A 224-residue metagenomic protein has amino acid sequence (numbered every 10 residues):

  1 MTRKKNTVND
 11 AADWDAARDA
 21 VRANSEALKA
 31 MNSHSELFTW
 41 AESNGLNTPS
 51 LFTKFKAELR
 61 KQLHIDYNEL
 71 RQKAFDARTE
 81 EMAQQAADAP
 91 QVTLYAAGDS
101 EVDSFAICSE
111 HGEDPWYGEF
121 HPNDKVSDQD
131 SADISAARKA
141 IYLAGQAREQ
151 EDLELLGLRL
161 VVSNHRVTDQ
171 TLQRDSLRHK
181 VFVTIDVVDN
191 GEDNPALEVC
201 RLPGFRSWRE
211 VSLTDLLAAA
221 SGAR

Functional and structural regions predicted by a protein language model:
T2-D10, D19, E36-T39, E101 (+1 more regions): RNase H catalytic domain
T2-Y95, R224: Basic, amphipathic N-terminal segments that precede the first structured/catalytic domain
N44-G45, L63-H64, E151, G157 (+2 more regions): Short, flexible coil/linker elements and helix-boundary hinge sites characteristic of intrinsically disordered
F75-S131, E149: RNase H-like nuclease fold core
V211-R224: Extended, charge-rich low-complexity interaction segments
